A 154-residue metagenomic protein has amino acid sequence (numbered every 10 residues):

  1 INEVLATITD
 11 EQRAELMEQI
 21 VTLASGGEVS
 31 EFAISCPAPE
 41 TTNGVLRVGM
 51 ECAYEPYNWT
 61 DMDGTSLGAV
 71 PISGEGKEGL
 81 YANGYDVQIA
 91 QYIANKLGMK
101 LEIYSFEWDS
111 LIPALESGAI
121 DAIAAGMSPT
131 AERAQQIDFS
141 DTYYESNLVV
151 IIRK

Functional and structural regions predicted by a protein language model:
I1, E15, S35, P39-M127 (+1 more regions): Extracytoplasmic small-molecule ligand-binding "clamshell" domains of the periplasmic binding protein/Venus flytrap
I1-S30, V87-K96, I152-K154: Extended ligand-binding regions for polar small-molecule ligands
A6, D10, M99-E102, S128-A131 (+1 more regions): A conserved helix-loop-strand patch within extracytoplasmic ligand-binding domains of the periplasmic binding
T7-T9, T22, T41-T42, T60 (+3 more regions): Residue-identity detector for threonine
E18-G27, K77-E78, A124-P129, E145-L148: Short linear motifs at secondary-structure transitions and domain/linker junctions
I20, W108-S110, Y143: Residue-level detector of flexible, active-site-proximal loop/helix-junction positions within diverse enzyme catalytic
L23, G27-S30, V70, L115-E116 (+2 more regions): Charge-rich, low-complexity amphipathic helices in intrinsically disordered tails/linkers adjacent to domains
V29-F32, D121-A122, Y143: Short alpha-helix boundary/capping motifs
